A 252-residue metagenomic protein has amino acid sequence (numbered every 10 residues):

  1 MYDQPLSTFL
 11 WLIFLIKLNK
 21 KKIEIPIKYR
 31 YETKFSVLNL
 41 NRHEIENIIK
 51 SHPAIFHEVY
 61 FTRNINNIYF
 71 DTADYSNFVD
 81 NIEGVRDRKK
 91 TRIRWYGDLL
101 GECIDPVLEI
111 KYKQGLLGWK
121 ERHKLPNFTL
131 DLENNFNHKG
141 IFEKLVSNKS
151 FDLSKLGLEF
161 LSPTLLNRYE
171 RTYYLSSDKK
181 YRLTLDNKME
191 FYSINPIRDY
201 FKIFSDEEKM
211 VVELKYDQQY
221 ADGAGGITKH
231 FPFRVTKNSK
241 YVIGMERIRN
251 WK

Functional and structural regions predicted by a protein language model:
F9-K252: Phosphate-end processing signature that detects enzymes handling 5′-triphosphorylated RNA and polyphosphate
